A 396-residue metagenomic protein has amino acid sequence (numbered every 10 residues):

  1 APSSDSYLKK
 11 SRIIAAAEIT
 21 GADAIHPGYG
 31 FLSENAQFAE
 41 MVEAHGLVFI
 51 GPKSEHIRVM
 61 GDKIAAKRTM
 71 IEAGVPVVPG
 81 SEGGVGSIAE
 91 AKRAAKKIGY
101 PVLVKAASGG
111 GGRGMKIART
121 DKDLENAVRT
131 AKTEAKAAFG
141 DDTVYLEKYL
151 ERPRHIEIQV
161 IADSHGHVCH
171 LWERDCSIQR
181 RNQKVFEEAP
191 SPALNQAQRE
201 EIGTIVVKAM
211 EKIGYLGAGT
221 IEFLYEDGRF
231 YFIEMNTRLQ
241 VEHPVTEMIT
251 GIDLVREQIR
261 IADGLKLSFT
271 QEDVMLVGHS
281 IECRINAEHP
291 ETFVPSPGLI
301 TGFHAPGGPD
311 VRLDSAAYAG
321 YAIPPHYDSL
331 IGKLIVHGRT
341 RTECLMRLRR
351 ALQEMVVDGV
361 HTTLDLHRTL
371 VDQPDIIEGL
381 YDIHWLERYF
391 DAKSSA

Functional and structural regions predicted by a protein language model:
A1-A73, V85-R93: ATP-binding N-terminal substructure of ATP-dependent carboxylate-amine bond-forming enzymes
E18, A36, E43, G51 (+4 more regions): ATP-dependent carboxylate activation and anion-phosphoryl transfer catalytic cores that bind Mg-ATP to form
H26, V48-I50, V78, L103 (+1 more regions): Structural detector of well-ordered beta-strand residues that form the stable sheet scaffold of enzyme domains
T69-V78, G99-P101: A polyampholytic, Gly/Pro-enriched intrinsically disordered region
G80-E82: Conserved beta3 strand of the protein kinase N-lobe
I88-E90, A94, P153, L276: Catalytic core of soluble alpha/beta enzymes
R93-L103: Acidic/histidine-enriched active-site and ligand-binding environments that engage anionic O-linkages
